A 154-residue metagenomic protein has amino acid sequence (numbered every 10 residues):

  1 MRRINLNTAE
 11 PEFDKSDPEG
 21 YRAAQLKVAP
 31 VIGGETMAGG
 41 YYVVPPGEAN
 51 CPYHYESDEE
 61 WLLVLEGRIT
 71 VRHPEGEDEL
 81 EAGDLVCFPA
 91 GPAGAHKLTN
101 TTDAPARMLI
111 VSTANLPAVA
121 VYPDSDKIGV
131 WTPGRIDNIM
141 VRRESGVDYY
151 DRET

Functional and structural regions predicted by a protein language model:
M1-T36, V121-T154: A short, N-terminal "cap"/entry segment at the start of jelly-roll beta-barrel domains of the cupin/DSBH fold
Q25, G40-E56, A93: Conserved short histidine dyad/triad with adjacent acidic residue
E59, L63-T70, P74-E75: Glycine- and acidic-residue-biased ligand/ion/polar-headgroup-sensing regions
P74-G91: Short acidic-glycine-tyrosine-enriched beta hairpin
A90-P117: Ligand-binding loop in jelly-roll beta-barrel domains
